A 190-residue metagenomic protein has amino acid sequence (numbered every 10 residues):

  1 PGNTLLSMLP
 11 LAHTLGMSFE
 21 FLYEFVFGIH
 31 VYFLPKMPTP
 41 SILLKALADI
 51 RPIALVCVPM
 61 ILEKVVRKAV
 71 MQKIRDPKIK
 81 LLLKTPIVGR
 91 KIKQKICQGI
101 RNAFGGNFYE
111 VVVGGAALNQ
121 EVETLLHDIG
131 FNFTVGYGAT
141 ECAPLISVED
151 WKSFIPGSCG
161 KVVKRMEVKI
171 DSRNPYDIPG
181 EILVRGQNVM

Functional and structural regions predicted by a protein language model:
P1-T4, L11-I96: Conserved AMP-binding/adenylation subdomain of ANL enzymes
N3-L5, V26-G28, L82-P86, G105-G106 (+2 more regions): N-terminal start-of-chain detector that recognizes signal peptides and the immediate post-cleavage beginning
T4-S7, L183: Short, well-ordered beta-strand segments
L6-L9, E24, V111, T134: Residue-level signal for helical boundary/lining positions with a hydrophobic bias
S7, H30, A48, L83 (+3 more regions): A near-ubiquitous, low-amplitude feature marking generic local secondary-structure context
L9-L15, P38, A117, T140 (+1 more regions): Short, flexible loop/turn elements at secondary-structure junctions
L55, I92-M190: Conserved AMP-binding/adenylate-forming
